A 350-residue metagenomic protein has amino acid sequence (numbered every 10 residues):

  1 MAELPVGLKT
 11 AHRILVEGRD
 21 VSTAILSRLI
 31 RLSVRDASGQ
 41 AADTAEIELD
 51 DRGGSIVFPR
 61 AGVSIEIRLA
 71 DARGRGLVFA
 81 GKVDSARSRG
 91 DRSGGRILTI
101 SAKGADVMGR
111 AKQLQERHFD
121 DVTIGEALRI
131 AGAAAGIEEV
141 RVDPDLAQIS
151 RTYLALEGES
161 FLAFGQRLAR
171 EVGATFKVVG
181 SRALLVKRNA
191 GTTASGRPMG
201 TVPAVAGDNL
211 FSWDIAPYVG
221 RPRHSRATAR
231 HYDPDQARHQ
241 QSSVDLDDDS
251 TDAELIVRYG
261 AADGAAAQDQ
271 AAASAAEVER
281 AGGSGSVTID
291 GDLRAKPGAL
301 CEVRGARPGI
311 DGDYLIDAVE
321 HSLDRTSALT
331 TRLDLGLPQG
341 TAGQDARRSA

Functional and structural regions predicted by a protein language model:
M1-G109: Assembly/oligomerization scaffold segments
A2, I97-D106, R141-F211: Short beta-strand-centered interaction patches in the first periplasmic/extracellular domains of large envelope
D20-R28, L77-K82, Q113, S195-D208 (+1 more regions): Short amphipathic beta-strand/extended segments with alternating polar/hydrophobic composition
R28, L32-V57, D208-A350: An acidic/polar, Gly/Ser/Thr-rich interaction patch typically located in mid-to-C-terminal regions of proteins
A45-E48, A102, Q115-R141, A155-V179 (+2 more regions): Amphipathic, non-transmembrane alpha-helical segments in extracytoplasmic/periplasmic proteins
R75, G90-G94, K177, L184 (+3 more regions): Short glycine/serine/proline-enriched coil/turn segments at secondary-structure junctions
G81-R89, A190, Y314-T326: Short, compositionally biased
R89-G90, G173-T175, D214-V219: A generic local secondary-structure boundary/capping motif
